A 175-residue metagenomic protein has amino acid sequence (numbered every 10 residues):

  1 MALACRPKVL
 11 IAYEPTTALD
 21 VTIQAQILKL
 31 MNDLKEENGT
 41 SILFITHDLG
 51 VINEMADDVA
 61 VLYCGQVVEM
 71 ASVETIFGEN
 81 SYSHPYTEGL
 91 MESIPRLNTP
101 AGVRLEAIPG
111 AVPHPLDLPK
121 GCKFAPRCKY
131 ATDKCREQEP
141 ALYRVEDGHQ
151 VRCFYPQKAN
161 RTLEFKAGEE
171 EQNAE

Functional and structural regions predicted by a protein language model:
R6: Conserved catalytic motifs of ABC-family nucleotide-binding domains
L10-Y13: Catalytic Walker B motif of ABC-type/P-loop ATPase nucleotide-binding domains
P15, L19, I23-V103: P-loop NTP-binding/switch modules centered on Walker-like glycine-rich loops
V73-E175: Charged, flexible cofactor/metal-binding loops and thiol motifs
